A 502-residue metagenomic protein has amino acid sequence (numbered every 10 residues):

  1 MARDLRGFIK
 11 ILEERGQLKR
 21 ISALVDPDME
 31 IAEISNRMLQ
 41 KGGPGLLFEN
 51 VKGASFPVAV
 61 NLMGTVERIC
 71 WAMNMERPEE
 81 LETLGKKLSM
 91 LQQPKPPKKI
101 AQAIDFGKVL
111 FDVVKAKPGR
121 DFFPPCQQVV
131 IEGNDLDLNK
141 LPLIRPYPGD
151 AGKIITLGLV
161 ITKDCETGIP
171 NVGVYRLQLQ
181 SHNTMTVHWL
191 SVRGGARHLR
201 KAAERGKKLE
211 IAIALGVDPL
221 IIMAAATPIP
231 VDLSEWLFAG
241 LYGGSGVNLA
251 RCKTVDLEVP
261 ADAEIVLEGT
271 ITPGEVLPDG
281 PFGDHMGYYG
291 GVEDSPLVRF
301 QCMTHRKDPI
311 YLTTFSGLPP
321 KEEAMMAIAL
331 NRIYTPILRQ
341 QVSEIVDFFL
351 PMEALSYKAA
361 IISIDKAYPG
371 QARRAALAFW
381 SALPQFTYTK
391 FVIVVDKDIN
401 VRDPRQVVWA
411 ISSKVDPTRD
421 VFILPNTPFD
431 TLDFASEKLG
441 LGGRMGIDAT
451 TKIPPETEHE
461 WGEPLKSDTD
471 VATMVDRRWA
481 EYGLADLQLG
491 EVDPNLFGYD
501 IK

Functional and structural regions predicted by a protein language model:
M1-L297, Q301-K502: Extended, highly charged
